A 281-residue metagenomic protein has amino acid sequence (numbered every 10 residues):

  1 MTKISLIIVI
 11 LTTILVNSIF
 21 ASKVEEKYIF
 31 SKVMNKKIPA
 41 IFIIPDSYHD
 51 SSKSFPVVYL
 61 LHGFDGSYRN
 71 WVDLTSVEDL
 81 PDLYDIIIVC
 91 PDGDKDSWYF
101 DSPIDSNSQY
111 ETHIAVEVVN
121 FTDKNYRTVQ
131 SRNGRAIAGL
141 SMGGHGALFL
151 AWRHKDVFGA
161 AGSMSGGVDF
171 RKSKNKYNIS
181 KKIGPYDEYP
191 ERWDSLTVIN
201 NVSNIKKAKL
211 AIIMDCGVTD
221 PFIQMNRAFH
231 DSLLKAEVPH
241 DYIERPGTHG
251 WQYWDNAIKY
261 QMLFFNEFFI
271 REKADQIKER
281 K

Functional and structural regions predicted by a protein language model:
I4-L15: Sec-dependent N-terminal signal peptides
S18: Cytochrome P450 heme-binding "Cys pocket" and the immediately downstream C-terminal segment
A21-K281: Non-catalytic cap/lid and distal C-terminal segments of serine-dependent acyl enzymes
